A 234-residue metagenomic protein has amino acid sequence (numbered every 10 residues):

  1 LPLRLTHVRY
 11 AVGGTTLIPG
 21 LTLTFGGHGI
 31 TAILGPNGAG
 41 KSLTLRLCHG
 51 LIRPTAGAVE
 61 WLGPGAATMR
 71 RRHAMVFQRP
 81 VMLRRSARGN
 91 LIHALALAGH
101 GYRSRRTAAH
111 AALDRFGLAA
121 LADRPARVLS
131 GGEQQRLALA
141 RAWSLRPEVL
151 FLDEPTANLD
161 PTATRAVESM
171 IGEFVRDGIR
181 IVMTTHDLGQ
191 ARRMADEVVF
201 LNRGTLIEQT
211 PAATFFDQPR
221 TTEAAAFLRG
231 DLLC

Functional and structural regions predicted by a protein language model:
L34-P36: The feature captures the beta-strand-to-loop junction immediately N-terminal to the Walker
H49: Helix-to-loop junction immediately C-terminal to a conserved catalytic motif
R103-L121: Conserved ABC ATPase "signature" region
P125-L129, E133: Conserved ABC ATPase signature
L150-D153: Catalytic Walker B motif of ABC-type/P-loop ATPase nucleotide-binding domains
T185-H186: H-loop/switch region of ABC-family ATPase nucleotide-binding domains
A191-R193: A short, surface-exposed alpha-helical micro-motif characterized by mixed small hydrophobic and charged/polar residues
